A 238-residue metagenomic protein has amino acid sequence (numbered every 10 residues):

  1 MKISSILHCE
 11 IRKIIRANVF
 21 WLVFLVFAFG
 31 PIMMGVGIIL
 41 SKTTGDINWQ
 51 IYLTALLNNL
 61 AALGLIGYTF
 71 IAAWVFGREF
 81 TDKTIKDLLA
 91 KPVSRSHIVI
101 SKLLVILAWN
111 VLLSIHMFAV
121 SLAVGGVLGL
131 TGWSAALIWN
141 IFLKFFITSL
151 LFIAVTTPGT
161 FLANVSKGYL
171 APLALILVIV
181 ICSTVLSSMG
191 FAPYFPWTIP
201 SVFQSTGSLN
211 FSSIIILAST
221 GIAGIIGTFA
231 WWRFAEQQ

Functional and structural regions predicted by a protein language model:
M1-F24: Aromatic- and glycine-rich beta-strand/loop motifs that create alpha-glucan
N18-F20, S94-I100, L137, G168-L173 (+1 more regions): Membrane-helix interface segments
L22-F27, S166-S183: Pore- or pathway-lining transmembrane helices of multi-pass membrane proteins that form conduits for solutes/ions
F27-Y68, I100-S166, Q204-A218: Secretory targeting signals
M33-L53, L173-Q238: Terminal transmembrane helical anchor/hairpin motif
V75-L107: Helix-loop-helix units of permease transmembrane domains in multi-pass membrane transporters, especially ABC
R78, K91, L122, G126 (+2 more regions): Transmembrane helix-loop junction
